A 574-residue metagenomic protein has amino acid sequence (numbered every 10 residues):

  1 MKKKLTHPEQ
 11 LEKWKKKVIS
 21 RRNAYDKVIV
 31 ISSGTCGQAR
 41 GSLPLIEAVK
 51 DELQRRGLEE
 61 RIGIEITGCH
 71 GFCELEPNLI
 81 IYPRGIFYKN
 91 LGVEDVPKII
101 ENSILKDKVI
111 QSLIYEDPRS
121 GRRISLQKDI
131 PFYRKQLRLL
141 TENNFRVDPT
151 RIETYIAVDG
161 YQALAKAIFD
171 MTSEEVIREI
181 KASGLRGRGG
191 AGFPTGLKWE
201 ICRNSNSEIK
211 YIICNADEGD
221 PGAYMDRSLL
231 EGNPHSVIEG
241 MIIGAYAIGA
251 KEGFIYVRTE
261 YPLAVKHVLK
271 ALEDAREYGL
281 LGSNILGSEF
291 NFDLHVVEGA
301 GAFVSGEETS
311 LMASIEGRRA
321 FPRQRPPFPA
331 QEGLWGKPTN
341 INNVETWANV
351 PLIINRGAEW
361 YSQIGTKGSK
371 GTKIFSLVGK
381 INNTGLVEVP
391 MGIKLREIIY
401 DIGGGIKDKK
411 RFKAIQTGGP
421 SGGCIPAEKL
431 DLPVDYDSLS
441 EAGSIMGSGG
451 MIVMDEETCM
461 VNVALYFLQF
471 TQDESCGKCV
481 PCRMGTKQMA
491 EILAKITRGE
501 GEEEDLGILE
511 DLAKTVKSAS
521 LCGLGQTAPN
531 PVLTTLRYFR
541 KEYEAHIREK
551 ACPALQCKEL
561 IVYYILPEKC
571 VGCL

Functional and structural regions predicted by a protein language model:
K3-D26, S42-I66, P83-S112, T154-A157 (+9 more regions): Ferredoxin-type iron-sulfur electron-transfer modules in oxidoreductases and energy-metabolism complexes
V30-S32, R146-P149, Y155-Q162, I212-D226 (+2 more regions): Gly-rich Lys/Arg/Thr-decorated short loops/hinges at beta-loop-alpha junctions or inter-strand turns that position
S33-G41, I180-C202, G301-A313, G317-R319 (+2 more regions): Conserved phosphate/anionic-ligand binding catalytic regions in large, soluble enzymes, centered on
L53, G240-G244, G392-K409: Short amphipathic, charge-patterned alpha-helical segments
I114-A182, G336, N342-G357: Flexible inter-domain linker/hinge segments
A165-N206, S362-Q363, G368, S376 (+3 more regions): Accessory "access/gating" subregions that flank catalytic or transport cores
N233-A247: Histidine-anchored nucleotide/phosphate-binding helix
V265-M391, G403: Hydrophobic alpha-helical positions that pack around
